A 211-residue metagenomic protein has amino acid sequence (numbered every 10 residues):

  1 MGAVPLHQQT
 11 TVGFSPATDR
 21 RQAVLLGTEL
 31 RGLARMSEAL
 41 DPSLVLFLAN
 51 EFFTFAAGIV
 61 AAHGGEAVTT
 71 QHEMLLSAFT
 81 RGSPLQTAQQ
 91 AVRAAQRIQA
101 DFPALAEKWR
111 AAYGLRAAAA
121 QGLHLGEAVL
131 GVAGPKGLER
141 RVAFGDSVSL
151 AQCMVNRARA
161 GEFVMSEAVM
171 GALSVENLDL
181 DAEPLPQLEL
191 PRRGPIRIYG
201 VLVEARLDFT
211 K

Functional and structural regions predicted by a protein language model:
M1-T11, S15-T18, Q22, A100 (+1 more regions): Intrinsically disordered, glycine/charged-rich C-terminal tails and inter-domain linkers that flank nucleotidyl cyclase
V4, L76, S149: Key residue(s) within conserved catalytic/signature motifs
G13-Q90: Catalytic NTP-binding/metal-coordinating core of nucleotidyl cyclase/transferase enzymes
R31, E127-A128, A168: Alpha-helix/helix-capping structural signal
A49-G64, R81-Q121, L125, D146-S147 (+1 more regions): Alpha-helical scaffold within the catalytic cores of cyclic-nucleotide enzymes
Q71-H72, A111-A120, F163-E167: Acidic/histidine metal-binding catalytic segments
A78-T87, Q121-E139, A160: Catalytic strand-loop-helix junctions within cyclic-nucleotide turnover domains
A133-G145, L180-A182, P186: Short, surface-exposed loop/helix-turn segments at secondary-structure junctions that function as lids/hinges flanking
